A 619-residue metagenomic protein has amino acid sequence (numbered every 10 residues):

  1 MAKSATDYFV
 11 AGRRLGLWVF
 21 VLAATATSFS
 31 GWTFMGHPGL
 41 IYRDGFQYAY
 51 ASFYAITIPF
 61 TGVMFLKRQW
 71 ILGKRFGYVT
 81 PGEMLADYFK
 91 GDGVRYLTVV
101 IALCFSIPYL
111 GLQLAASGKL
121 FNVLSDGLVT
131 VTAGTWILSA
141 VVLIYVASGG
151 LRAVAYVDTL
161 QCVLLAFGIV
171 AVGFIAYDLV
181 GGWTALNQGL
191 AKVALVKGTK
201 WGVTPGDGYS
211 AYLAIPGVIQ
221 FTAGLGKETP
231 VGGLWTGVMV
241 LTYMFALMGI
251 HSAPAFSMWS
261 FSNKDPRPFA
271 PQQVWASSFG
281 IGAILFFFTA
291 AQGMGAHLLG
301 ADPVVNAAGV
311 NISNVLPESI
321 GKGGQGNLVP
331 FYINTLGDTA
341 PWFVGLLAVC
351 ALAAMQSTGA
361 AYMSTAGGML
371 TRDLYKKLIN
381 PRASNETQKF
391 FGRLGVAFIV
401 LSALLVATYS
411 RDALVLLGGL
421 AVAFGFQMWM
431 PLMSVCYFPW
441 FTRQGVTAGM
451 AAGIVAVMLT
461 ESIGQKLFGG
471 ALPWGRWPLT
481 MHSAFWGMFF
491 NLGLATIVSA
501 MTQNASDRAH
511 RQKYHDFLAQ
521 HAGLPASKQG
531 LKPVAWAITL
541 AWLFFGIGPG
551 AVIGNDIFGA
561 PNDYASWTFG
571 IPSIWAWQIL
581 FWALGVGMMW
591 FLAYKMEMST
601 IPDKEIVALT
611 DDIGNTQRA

Functional and structural regions predicted by a protein language model:
M1-M35, G149, I613-R618: Membrane-interface "cap" regions at the ends of multi-pass membrane proteins
G12-L15, G36-A51, A86, V163-G345 (+1 more regions): Loop-to-helix junctions at membrane interfaces in multi-pass transport proteins
Y42-S148, G249, A255-G418, V552-F558 (+1 more regions): Helix-loop-helix junctions that connect adjacent transmembrane helices in secondary transporters/permeases, recognized
Y50-T61, G233-F245, A348-C350, A354-Q356 (+2 more regions): Alpha-helical transmembrane segments
G149-D158, C436-A448, Y594-M596: Membrane-helix interface "capping/anchor" motifs
L195, L467-Y564, A583-A619: Terminal cytosolic tails of multi-pass membrane transporters, especially the segment immediately following the final
F245-M248, L401-V406, A452-I463, A541-P549: Aromatic-anchored segments of alpha-helical transmembrane domains
G445-V457, Q512-Y514: Central hydrophobic cores of alpha-helical transmembrane segments in multi-pass integral membrane proteins
